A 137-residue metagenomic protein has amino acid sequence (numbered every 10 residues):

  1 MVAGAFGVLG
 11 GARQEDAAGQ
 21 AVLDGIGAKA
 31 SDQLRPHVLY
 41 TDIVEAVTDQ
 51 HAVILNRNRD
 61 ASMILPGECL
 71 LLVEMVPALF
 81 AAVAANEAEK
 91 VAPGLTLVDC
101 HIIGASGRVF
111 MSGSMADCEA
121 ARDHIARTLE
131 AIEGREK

Functional and structural regions predicted by a protein language model:
M1-A5, L9-L71, P77-E87, V91-G94 (+4 more regions): Positively charged, small/polar-rich N-terminal and surface patches that mediate targeting and assembly and bind
